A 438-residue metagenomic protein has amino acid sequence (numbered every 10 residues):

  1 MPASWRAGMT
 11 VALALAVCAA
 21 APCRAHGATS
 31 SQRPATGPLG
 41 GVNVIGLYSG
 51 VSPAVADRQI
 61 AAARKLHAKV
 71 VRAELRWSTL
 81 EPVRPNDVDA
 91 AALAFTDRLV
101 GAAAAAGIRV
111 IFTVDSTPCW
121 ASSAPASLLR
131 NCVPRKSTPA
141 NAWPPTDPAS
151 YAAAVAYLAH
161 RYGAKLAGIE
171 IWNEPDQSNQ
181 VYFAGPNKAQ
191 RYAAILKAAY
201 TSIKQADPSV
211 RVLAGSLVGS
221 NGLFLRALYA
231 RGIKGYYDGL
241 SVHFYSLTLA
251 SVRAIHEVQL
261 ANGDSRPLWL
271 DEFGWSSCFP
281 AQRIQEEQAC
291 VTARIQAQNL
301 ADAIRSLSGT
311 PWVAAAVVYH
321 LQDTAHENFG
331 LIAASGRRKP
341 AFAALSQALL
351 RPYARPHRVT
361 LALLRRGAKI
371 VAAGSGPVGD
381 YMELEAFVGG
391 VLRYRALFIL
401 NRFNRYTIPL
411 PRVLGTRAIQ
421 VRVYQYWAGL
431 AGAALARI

Functional and structural regions predicted by a protein language model:
M1-V11: Bacterial N-terminal signal peptides that target proteins for export
M9-A20: Bacterial N-terminal signal peptides
C18-G40: C-terminal region of N-terminal signal peptides and the immediate post-cleavage residues of exported proteins
P38-V44, K69-A73, V110-V114, A167-I171 (+4 more regions): Hydrophobic faces of well-ordered beta-strands that scaffold small-molecule active sites in alpha/beta enzyme cores
V51-V55, E81-F95, S122-G239, F244-D264 (+3 more regions): Active-site cleft segment of glycoside hydrolase catalytic domains centered on the general acid/base Glu
V55-S78, A106-T113: Catalytic domains of carbohydrate-active enzymes, especially glycoside hydrolases
L128-N131, P175, P280, I295 (+3 more regions): Aromatic-rich peripheral "rim/lid" segments of glycoside hydrolase catalytic domains that contact and position glycan
A341-I438: Low-complexity, Ser/Thr/Pro-rich intrinsically disordered linker/stalk segments at domain junctions
